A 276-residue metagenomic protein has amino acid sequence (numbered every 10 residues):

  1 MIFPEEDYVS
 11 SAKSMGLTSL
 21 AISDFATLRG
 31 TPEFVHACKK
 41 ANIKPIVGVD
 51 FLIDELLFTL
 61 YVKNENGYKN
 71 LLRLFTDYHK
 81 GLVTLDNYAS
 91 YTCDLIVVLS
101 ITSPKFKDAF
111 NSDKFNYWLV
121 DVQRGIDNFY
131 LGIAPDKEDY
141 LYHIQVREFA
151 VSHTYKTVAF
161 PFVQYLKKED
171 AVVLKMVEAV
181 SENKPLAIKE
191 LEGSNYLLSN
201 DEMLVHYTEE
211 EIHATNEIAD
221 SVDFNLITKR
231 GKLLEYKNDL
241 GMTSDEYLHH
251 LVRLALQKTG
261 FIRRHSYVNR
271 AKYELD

Functional and structural regions predicted by a protein language model:
I2-E5, T27-A37, D139-Q145: Active-site-adjacent beta->alpha loops and helix N-cap segments on the catalytic face of soluble alpha/beta enzymes
F3-S19, A41-I46, D50-P135, K168-D276: Conserved active-site carboxylates
L20-A26: Ser/Thr-glycine-rich phosphate-binding loops at phosphate-binding pockets of nucleotides, nucleotide cofactors
F25, V49-F51, V163: Active-site metal-binding loops of divalent metal-dependent hydrolases
E33-A41, G125, F149-H153, I218: Alpha-helical structural signal in soluble globular domains
D136-V158: Conserved mixed alpha/beta core segments that line enzyme active sites in large multi-domain catalysts
K156-E169: Short acidic/histidine-rich active-site segments
